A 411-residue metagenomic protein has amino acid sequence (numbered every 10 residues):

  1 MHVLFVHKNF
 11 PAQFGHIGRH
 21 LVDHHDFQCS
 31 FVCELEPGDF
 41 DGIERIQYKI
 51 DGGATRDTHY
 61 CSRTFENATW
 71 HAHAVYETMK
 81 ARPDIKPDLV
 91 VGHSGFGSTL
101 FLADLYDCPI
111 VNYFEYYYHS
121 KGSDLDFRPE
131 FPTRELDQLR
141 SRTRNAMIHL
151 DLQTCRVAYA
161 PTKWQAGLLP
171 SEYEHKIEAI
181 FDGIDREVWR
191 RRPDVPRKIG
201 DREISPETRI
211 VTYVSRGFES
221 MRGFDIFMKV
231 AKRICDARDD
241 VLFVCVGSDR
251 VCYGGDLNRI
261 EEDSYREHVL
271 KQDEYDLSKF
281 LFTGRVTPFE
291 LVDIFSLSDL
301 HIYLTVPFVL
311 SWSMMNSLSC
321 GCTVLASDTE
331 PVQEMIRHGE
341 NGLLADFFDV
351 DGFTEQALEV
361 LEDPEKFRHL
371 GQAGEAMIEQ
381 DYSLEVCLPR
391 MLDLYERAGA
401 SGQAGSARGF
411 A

Functional and structural regions predicted by a protein language model:
M1-E44, R408-A411: N-terminal subdomain of nucleotide-sugar transferases
G52-C61, C108-A146, E187, R191-R192 (+1 more regions): Acceptor-binding helix/loop patch of EC 2.4 sugar-transfer enzymes, predominantly nucleotide-sugar-dependent
G200-R222, M228-R233, F243-V244: Conserved donor-binding/catalytic core segment of Leloir-type glycosyltransferases
V251, D256-F289: Nucleotide-activated donor-binding/catalytic signature segment of Leloir-type glycosyltransferases, i.e., the conserved
V306: Aromatic "clamp/platform" in nucleotide-sugar-dependent glycosyltransferases that forms part of the donor/acceptor
T323-A326: Short hydrophobic beta-strand element within catalytic cores of glycosyltransferases and related nucleotide-activated
H338-G339, L343-V350, E359-P364: Conserved acidic donor-binding segment of nucleotide-sugar-dependent glycosyltransferases
G352, E359, K366-D381, C387-D393: A short, well-ordered alpha-helix in the C-terminal region of glycosyltransferases
